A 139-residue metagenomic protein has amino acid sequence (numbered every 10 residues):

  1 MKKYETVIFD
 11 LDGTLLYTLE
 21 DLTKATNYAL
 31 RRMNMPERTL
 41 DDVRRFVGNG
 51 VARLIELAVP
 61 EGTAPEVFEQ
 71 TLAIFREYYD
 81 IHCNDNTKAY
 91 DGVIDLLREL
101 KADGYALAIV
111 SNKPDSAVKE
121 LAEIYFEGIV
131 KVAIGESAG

Functional and structural regions predicted by a protein language model:
M1-R45, E56: Active-site neighborhood of HAD-like aspartate-dependent phosphohydrolases
D21, G50, K88, D95 (+1 more regions): Short alpha-helical
A25, L54, G92, A117-E120: Phosphate- and divalent-cation-binding pockets in alpha/beta enzyme and binding domains that engage nucleotide-derived
A29-L30, G50-A64, L121: Helix-loop "lid/cap" segments that line or gate small-molecule binding pockets
E56-D95, D103: Metal-dependent phosphoesterase signature
D85-K88, P114-G139: Substrate-recognition "cap/lid" segment bordering the active-site pocket of phosphatases
G104-A108: Short active-site oxyanion
